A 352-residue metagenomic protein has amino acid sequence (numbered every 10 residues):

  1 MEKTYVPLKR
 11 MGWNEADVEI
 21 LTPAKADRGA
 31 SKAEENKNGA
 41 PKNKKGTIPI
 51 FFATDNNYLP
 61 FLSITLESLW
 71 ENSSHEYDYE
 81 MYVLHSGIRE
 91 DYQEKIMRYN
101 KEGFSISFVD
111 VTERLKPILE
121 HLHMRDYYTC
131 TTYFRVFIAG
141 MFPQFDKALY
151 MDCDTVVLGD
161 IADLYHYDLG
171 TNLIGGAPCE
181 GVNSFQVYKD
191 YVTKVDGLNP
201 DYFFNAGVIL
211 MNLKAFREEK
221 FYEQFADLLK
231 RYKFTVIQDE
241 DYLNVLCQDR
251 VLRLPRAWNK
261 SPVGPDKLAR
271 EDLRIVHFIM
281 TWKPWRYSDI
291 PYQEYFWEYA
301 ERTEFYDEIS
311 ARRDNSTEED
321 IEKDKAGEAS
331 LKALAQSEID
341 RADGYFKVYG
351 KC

Functional and structural regions predicted by a protein language model:
M1-E35, G39-I48, T54, F61-I64 (+2 more regions): A glycosyltransferase accessory/donor-loop signature
P49-F52, L69, E80-Y82: Hydrophobic targeting segments
L59-S74: Histidine-anchored nucleotide/phosphate-binding helix
E80-G87, G176-A177: Short internal beta-strands
N100-I138: Active-site-proximal specificity loops/subdomain of glycosyltransferases
A148: Short aromatic/hydrophobic "clamp" motif used to bind/position activated sugar donors
D152-V156: The conserved acidic donor/metal-binding loop of glycosyltransferases
L158-V187: Conserved donor-nucleotide/metal-binding helix-loop-beta segment in metal-dependent transferases, i.e., the alpha-helix
